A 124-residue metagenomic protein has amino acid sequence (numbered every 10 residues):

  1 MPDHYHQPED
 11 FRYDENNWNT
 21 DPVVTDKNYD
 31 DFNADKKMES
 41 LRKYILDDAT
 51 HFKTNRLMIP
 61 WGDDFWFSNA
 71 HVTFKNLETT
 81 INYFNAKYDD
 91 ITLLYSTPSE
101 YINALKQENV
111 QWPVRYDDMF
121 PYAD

Functional and structural regions predicted by a protein language model:
M1-D124: Catalytic-domain carbohydrate-binding cleft regions of carbohydrate-active enzymes
